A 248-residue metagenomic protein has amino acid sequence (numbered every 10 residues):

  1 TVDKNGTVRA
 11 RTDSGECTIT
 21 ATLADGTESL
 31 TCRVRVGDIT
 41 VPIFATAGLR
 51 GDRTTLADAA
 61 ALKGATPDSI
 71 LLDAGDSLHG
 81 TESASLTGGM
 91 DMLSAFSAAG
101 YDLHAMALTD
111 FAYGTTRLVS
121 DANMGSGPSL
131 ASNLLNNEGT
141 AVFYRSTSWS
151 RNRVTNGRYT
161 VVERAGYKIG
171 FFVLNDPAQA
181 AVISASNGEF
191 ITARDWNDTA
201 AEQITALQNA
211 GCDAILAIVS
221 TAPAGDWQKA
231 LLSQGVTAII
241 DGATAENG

Functional and structural regions predicted by a protein language model:
T1-D38: Extracytoplasmic soluble-region selector
T18, R35-G248: Acidic, metal/ion-coordinating pockets
